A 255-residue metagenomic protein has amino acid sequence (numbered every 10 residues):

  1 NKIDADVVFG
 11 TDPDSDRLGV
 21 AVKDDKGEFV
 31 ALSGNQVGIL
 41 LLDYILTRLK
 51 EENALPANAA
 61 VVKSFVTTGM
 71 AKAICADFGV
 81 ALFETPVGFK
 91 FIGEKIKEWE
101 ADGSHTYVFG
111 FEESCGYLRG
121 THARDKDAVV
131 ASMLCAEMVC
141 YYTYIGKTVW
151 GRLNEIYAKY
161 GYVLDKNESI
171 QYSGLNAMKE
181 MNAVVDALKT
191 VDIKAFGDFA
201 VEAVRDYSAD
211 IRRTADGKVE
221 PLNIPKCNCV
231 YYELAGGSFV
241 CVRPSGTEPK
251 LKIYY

Functional and structural regions predicted by a protein language model:
N1-R17: N-terminal small/polar loop signature for handling phosphorylated ligands or for N-terminal nucleophile
A5-V7, E28-V30, R48, E52-R243 (+1 more regions): Phosphate-binding and adjacent anionic-ligand microenvironments
P13, G246-E248: A generic beta-sheet turn/junction motif
D16-N35, A71: Short Gly/Thr/Asp-enriched flexible loops that form oxyanion-binding sites at enzyme active sites
R17, V37-L40, F89-G93: Short gly/pro/ser/thr-enriched loop/turn and capping motifs at secondary-structure boundaries
S33-I45: Catalytic or ion-translocation cores adjacent to nucleophile or general acid/base/metal-coordination motifs in diverse
